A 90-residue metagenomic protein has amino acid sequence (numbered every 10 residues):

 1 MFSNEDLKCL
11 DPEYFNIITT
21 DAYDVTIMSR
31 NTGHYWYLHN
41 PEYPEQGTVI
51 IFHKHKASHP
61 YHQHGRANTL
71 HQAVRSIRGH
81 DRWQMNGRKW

Functional and structural regions predicted by a protein language model:
M1-G33, S58-H59, G87: Negatively charged, low-complexity tracts enriched in Asp/Glu with abundant Ser/Thr
S3-L7, H53-W90: Mixed-charge, Lys/Arg-enriched low-complexity segments
F15-I17, V25-I27, W36-L38, V49-F52 (+1 more regions): Hydrophobic beta-strand residues in large extracellular and virion-surface proteins
N31-H62, R82: Short aromatic-glycine-(Arg/Gly/Cys) micro-motifs in beta-strand/loop hairpins
